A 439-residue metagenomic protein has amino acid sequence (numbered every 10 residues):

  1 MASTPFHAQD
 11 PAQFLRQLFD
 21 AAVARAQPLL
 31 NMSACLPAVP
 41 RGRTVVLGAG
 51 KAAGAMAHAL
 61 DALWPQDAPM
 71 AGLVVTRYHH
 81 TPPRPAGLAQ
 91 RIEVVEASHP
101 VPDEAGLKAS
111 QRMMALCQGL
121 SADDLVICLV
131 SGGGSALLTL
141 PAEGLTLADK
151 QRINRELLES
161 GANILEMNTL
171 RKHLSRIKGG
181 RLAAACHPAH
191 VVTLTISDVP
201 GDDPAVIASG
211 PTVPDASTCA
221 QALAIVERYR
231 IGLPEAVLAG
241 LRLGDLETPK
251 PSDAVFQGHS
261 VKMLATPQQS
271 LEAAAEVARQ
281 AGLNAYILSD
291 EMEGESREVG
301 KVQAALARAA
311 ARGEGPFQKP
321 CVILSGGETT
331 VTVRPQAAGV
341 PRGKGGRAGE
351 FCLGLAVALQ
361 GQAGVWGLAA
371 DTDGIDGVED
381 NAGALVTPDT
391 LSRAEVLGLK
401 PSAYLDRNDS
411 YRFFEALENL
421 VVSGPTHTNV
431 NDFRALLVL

Functional and structural regions predicted by a protein language model:
M1-V45, G54-D67, G72, V101-A122 (+2 more regions): N-terminal glycine-/serine-/threonine-rich phosphate-binding loop
A59-A68, A86-V94, M114, Q118 (+5 more regions): A glycine- and small-aliphatic-rich helix-loop capping segment at beta-alpha/alpha-beta transitions that lines
T76-A122, E166, L170-R171: Glycine-rich oxoanion-binding loops at beta->alpha junctions
K108, A115-V206, P211-P214, D389 (+5 more regions): Glycine-rich, mobile lid/loop segments that gate access to catalytic sites or pores
L145-A162, D215-I231, Q336-G367: Gly/Ser/Thr-rich active-site loops/lids in small-molecule metabolic enzymes that frequently grip phosphoryl groups
V192, P214-V302: Accessory alpha-helical/coil subdomains and C-terminal extensions that flank or cap enzyme catalytic cores
L283-A369: Active-site segments that bind and position negatively charged phosphate/pyrophosphate groups
K344-G345, E350-L439: Internal helix-turn-beta structural module
